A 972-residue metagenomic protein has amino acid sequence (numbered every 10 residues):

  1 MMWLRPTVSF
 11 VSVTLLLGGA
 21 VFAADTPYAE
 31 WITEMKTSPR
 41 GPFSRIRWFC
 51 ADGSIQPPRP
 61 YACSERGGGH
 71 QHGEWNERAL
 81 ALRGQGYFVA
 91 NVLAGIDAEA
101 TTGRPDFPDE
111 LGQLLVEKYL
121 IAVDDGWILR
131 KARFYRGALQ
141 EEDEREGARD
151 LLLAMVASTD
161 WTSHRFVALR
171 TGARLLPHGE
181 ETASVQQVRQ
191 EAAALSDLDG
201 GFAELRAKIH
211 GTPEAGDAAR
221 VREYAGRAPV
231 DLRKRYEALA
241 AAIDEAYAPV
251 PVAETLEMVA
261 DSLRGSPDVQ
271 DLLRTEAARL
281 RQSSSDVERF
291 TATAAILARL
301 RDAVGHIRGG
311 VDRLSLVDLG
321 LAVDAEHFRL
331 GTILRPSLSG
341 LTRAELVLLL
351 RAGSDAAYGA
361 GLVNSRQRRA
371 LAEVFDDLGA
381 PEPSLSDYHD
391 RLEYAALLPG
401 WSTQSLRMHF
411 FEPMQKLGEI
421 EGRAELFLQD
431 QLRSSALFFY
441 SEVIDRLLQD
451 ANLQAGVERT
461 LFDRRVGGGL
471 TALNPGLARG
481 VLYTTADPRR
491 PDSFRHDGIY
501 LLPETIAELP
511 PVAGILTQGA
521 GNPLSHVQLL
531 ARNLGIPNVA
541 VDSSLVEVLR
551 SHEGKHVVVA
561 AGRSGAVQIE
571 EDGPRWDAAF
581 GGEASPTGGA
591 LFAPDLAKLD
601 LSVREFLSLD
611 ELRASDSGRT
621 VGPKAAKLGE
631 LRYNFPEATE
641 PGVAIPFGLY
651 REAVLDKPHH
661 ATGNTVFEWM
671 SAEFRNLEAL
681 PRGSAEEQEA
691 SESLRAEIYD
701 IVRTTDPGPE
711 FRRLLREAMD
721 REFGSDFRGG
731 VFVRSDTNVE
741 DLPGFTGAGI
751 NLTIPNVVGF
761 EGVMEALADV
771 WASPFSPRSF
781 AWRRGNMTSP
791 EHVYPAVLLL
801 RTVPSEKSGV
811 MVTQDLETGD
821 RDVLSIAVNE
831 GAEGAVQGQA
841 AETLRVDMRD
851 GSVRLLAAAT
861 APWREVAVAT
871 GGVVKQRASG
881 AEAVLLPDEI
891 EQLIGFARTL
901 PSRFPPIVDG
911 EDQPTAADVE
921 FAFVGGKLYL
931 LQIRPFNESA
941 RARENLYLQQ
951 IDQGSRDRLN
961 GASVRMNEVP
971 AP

Functional and structural regions predicted by a protein language model:
M1-L4: N-terminal secretory signal peptides that target proteins for export/translocation
V8-G18: Bacterial N-terminal signal peptides
G19-A23: Sec/Tat signal peptide C-region and signal peptidase I cleavage site
A24-T101: Mature, structured domains enriched in cysteine- and short glycine motifs
D25-S38, L477-A507, A584-F606: Short, composition-biased local secondary-structure segments
G69, P537, A638: Residue-level detector of anion-binding/catalytic polar loops
E99-R423, F427, L477, S544-L798 (+5 more regions): N-terminal beta-alpha lobe that positions the nucleotide/phosphoryl donor in ATP/NTP-coupled carboxylate activation
Q429-R550, G554-A560, S564-A578, L607-N634 (+1 more regions): Conserved mixed alpha/beta core segments that line enzyme active sites in large multi-domain catalysts
